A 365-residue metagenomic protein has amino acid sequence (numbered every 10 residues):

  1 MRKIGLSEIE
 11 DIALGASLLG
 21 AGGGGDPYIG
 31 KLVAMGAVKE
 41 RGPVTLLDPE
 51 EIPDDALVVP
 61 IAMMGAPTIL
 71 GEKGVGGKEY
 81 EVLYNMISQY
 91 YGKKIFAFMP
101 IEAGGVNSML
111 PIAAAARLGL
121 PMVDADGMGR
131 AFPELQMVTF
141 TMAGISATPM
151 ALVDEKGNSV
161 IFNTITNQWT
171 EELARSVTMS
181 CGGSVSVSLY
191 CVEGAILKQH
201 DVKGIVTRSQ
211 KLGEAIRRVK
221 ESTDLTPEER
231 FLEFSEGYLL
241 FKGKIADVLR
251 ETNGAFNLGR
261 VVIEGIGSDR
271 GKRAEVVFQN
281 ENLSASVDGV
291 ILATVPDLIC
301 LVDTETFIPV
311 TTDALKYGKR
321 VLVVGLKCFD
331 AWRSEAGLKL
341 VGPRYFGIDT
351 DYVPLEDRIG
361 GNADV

Functional and structural regions predicted by a protein language model:
I12-G30, V106-S108, A114, L120-V123: Conserved phosphate/anionic-ligand binding catalytic regions in large, soluble enzymes, centered on
D26-G30, Y80-E81, I101-A113, G129-E134: Short glycine/serine/threonine-rich phosphate/pyrophosphate-binding segments that cradle anionic phosphate groups
E51-F96: Glycine-rich oxoanion-binding loops at beta->alpha junctions
I52-P67, M137-V177: A structural-propensity feature for long, helix-poor, extended segments
A116-Q136: Short, acidic/small-residue loops that bind anionic groups at enzyme active sites
E155-I205: Conserved anion/nucleotide-ligand pocket segment
Q210-G265: Oxyanion-binding "anion nests"
V248-V365: C-terminal non-catalytic interaction/assembly regions of soluble proteins
